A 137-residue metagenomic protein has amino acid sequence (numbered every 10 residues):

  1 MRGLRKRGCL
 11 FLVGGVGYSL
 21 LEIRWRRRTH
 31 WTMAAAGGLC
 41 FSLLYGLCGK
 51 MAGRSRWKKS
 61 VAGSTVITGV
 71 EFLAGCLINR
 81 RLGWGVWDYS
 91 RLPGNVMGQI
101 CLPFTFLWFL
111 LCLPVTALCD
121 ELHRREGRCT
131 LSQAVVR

Functional and structural regions predicted by a protein language model:
M1-R137: Aromatic-rich, lipid-facing transmembrane alpha helices and their immediate juxtamembrane interface loops in integral
